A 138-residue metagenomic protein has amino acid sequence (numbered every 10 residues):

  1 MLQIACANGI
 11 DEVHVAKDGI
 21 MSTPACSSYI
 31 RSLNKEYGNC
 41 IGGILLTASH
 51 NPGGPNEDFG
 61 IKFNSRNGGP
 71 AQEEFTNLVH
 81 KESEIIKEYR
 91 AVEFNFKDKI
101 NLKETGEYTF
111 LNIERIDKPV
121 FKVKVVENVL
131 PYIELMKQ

Functional and structural regions predicted by a protein language model:
M1-N56: N-terminal small/polar loop signature for handling phosphorylated ligands or for N-terminal nucleophile
Y37, P55-Q138: Gly/Ser/Thr-enriched, mixed-charge loops and adjacent short helices that form phosphate/oxyanion-binding elements
